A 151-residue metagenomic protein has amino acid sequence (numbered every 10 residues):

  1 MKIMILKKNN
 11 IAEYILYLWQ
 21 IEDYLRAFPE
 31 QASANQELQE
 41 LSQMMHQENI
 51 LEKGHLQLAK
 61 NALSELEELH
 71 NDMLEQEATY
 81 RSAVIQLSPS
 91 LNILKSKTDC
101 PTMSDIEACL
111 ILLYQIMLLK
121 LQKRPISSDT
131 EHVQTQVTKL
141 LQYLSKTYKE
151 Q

Functional and structural regions predicted by a protein language model:
K2-K60: N-terminal interaction modules that seed assembly of large macromolecular complexes
M4, E30, Q76-E77, S127 (+1 more regions): General structural signal for secondary-structure boundaries
K7-N10, H55, A59, Q76 (+3 more regions): Residue-level recognition of alpha-helical structural elements
A12-I15, W19, Q39, Q57-S64 (+4 more regions): Non-catalytic, well-ordered alpha-helical scaffold segments
Y14-Y17, Y24, Y80, Y114 (+2 more regions): Sequence-level detector for tyrosine residue identity
L25-P29, A34-I50, E67, N71-L74 (+3 more regions): Short alpha-helix boundary/capping elements
A59-L113: A charged, amphipathic interaction segment
S96-Q151: Glycine-rich, aromatic-bearing surface loops/beta-hairpins
